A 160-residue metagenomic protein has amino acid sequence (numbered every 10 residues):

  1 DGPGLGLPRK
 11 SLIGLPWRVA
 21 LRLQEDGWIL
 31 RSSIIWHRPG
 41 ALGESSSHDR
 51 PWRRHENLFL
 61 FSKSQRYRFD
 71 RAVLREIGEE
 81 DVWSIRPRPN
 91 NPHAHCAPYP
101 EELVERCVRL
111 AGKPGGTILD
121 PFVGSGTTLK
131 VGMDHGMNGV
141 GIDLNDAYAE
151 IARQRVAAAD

Functional and structural regions predicted by a protein language model:
D1-R153, A157: Core catalytic lobe of class I
